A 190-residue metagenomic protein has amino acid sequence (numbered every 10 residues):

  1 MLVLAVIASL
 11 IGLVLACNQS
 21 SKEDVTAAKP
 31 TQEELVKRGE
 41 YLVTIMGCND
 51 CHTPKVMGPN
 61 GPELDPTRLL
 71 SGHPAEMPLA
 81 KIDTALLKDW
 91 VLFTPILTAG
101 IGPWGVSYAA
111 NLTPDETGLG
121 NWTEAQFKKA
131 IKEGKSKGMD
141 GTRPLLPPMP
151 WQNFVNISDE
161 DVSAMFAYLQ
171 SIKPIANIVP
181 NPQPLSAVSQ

Functional and structural regions predicted by a protein language model:
M1-L4: Bacterial N-terminal signal peptides that target proteins for export
L13-A16: C-terminal motif of bacterial Sec signal peptides marking the signal peptidase cleavage site
N18-S20: Bacterial signal peptide processing site
E23-V43, V56-N60, M77-P78, I82-T84 (+1 more regions): Electrostatic cytochrome c docking/interface patches
G39, I45-K55, F127, M165 (+1 more regions): The canonical Cys-X-X-Cys-His
R68-Q126, W151-V162: Electron-transfer interface patches adjacent to heme c in soluble/periplasmic c-type cytochromes and di-/multiheme
N121-S136, W151-N181: C-terminal capping alpha-helices of c-type cytochrome domains
P144-Q152: Surface-exposed aromatic
